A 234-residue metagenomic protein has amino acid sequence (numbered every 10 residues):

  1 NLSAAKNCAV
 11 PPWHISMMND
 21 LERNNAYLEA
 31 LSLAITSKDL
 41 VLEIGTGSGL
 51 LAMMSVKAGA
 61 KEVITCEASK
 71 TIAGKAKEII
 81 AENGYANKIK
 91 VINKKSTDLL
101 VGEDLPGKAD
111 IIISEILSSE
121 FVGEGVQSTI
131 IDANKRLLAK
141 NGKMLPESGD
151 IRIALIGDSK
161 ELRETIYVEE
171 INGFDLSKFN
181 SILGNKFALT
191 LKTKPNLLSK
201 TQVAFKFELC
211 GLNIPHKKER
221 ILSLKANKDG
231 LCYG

Functional and structural regions predicted by a protein language model:
N1-I44, S48-G234: Class I SAM-binding transferase module
